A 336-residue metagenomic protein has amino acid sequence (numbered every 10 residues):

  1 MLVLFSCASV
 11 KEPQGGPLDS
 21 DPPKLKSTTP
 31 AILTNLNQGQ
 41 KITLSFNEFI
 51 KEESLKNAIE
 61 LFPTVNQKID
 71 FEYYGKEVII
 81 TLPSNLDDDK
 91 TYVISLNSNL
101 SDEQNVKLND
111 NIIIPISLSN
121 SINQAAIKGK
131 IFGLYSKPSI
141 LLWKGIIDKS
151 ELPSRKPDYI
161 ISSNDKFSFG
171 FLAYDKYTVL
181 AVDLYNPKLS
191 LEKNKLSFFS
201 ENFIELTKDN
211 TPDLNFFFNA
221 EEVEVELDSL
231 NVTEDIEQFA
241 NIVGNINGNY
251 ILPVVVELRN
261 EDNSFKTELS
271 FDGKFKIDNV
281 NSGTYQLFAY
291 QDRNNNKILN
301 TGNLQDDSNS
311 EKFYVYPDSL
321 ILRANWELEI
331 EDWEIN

Functional and structural regions predicted by a protein language model:
M1-C7: Sec-dependent bacterial lipoprotein signal peptides
C7-L180, K193-F199, E257-F271: Acidic, low-complexity Ser/Thr/Gly/Pro-rich repeat segments typical of extracellular/periplasmic and surface-exposed
D110-N111, Y185-E224, R293-I330: Structured interaction patches on ligand/partner-binding surfaces of diverse proteins
N120-L134, E222-Y250: A short, Gly/Thr-enriched small/hydrophobic beta-strand-prone motif that recurs across taxa
S163-N186, D272-N294: Short Pro-Gly-centered beta-turn/loop motif in secreted/extracellular proteins
V232-E234, N247, F265-D278: Short, contiguous acidic/charged loop-to-helix segments that flank catalytic cores in large enzymes
N241, W326-N336: Primarily interfacial, aromatic-capped hydrophobic alpha-helices that serve as membrane anchors
L252-V255: Calcium-regulated, polybasic anionic-phospholipid
